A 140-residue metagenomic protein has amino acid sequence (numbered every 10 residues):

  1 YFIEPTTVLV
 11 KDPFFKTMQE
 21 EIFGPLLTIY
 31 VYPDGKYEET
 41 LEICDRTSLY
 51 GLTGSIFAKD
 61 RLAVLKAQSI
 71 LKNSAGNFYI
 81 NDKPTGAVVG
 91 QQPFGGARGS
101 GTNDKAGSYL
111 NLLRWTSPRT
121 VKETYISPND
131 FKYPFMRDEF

Functional and structural regions predicted by a protein language model:
F2-F140: Conserved C-terminal structural/oligomerization subdomain of aldehyde/semialdehyde dehydrogenase
